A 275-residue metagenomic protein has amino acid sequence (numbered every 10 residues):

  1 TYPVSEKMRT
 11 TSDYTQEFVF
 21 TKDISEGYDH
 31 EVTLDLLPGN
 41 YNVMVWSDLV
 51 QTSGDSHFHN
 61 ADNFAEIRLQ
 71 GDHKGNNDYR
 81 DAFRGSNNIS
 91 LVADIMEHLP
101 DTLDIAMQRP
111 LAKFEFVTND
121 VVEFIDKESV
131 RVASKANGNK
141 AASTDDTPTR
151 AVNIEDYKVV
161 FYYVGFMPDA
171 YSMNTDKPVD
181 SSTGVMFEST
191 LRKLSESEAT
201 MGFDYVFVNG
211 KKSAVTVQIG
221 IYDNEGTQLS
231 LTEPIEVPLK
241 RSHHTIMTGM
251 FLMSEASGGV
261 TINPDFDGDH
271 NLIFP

Functional and structural regions predicted by a protein language model:
T1-H57, D126-L239, L272-P275: Tryptophan-paired
V19-I24, Q51-T102, G184-L194, E225-S254: Structured interaction patches on ligand/partner-binding surfaces of diverse proteins
H30-V32, D101-I105: Short strand-edge motifs at loop-to-beta-strand transitions and within beta-strands of extracellular beta-rich domains
D104-A112, D204-K211: Conserved "repeat-terminator" motif of extracellular CCP/Sushi domains
Q108-V122: A short, Gly/Thr-enriched small/hydrophobic beta-strand-prone motif that recurs across taxa
M250-P275: Intrinsically disordered, low-complexity repeat and linker tracts
